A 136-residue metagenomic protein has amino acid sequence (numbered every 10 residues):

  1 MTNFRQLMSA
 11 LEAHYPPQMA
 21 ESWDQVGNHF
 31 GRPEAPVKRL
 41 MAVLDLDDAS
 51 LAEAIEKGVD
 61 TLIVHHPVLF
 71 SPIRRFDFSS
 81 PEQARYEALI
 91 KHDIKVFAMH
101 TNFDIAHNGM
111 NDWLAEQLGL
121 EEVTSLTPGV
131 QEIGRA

Functional and structural regions predicted by a protein language model:
M1-R135: Hydrophobic structural segments
